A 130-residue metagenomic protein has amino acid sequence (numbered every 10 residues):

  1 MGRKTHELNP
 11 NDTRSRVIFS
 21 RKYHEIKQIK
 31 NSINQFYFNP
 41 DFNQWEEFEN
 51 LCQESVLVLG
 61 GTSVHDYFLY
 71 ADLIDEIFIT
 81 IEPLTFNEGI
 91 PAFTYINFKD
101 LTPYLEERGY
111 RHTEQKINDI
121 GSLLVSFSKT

Functional and structural regions predicted by a protein language model:
M1-T130: Enzymes that bind and transform nitrogen-containing heteroaromatic metabolites
